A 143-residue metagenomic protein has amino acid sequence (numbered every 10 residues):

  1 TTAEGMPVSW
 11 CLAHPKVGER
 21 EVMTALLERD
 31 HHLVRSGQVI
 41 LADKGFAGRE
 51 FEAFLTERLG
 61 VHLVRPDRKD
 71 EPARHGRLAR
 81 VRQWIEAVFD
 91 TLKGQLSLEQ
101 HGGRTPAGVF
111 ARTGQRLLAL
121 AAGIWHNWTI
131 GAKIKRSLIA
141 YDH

Functional and structural regions predicted by a protein language model:
T2: Short, acidic, Ser/Thr-enriched surface-loop or helix-capping motifs
C11-H32, V39: Active-site beta-loop-alpha junctions of metal-dependent nucleic acid enzymes, especially the RNase H-like/DDE
E19-V22, W84, V88, G114: Catalytic-loop motifs flanking and including active-site residues across diverse enzymes
R35-G108: Helix-centered, glycine/charged polyanion-binding patches within enzymatic domains that contact phosphate-containing
E57, K93-A107, G123-H143: A short, flexible helix-boundary coil/loop motif
L92, V109-A122: Charged alpha-helix within mobile-element recombinases
